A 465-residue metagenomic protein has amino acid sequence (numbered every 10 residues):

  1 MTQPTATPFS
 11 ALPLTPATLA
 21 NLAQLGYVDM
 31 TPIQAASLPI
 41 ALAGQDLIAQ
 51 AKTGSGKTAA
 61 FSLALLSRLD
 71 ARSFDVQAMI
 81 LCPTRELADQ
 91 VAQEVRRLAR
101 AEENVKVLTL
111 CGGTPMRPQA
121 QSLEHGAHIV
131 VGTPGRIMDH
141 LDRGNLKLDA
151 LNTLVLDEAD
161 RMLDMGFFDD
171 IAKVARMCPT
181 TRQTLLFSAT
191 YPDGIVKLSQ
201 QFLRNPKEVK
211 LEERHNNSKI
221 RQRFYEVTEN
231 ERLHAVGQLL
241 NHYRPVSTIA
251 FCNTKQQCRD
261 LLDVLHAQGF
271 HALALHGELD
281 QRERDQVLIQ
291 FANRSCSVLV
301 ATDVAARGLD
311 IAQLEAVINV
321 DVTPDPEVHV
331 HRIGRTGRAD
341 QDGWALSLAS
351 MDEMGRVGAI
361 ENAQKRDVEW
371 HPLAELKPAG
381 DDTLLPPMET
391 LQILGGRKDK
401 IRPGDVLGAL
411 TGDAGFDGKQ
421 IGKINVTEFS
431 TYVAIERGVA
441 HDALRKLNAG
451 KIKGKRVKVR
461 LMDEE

Functional and structural regions predicted by a protein language model:
T2-Q50: Conserved pre-motif I regulatory segment
A17-Y27, S73-D142, A150-T153, V196-K197 (+3 more regions): Conserved nucleic-acid-binding Ia/Ib motif block in the N-terminal RecA-like helicase ATPase lobe
A35-L47, T58-S73, Q93-A99, D169: Walker A/P-loop NTP-binding motif
K147-N216, I360-D367: Post-DEXD/H (motif II) to motif III coupling segment of the RecA-like Helicase ATP-binding lobe
A150, R307-V322, W344-L348: A short beta-strand element within the Helicase C-terminal
K219-V264: Conserved interdomain hinge at the start of the Helicase C-terminal
V298, D325, I333-P378: Conserved segment of the helicase C-terminal RecA-like domain
P378-E465: Non-catalytic terminal extensions of ATP-dependent helicases
